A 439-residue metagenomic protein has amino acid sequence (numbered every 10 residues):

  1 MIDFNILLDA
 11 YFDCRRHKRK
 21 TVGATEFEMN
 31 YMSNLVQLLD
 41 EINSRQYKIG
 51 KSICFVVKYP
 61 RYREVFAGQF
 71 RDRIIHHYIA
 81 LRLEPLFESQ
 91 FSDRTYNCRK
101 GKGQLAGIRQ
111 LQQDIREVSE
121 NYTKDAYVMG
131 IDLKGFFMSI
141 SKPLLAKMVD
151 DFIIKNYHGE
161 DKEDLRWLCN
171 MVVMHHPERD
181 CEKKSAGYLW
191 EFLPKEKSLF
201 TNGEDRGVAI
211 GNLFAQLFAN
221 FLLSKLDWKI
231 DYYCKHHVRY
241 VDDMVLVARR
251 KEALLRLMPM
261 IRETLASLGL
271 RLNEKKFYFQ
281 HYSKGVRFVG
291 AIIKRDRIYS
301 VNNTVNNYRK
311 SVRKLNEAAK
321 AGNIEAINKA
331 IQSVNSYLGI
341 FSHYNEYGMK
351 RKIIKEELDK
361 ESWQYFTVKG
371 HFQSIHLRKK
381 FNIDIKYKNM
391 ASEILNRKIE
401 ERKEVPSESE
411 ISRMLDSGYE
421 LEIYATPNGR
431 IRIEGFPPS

Functional and structural regions predicted by a protein language model:
M1-V36, K379, I383-A391, L395: Non-catalytic, polymerase-adjacent accessory regions of viral genome-replication enzymes
H17-T25, G50-I74, Q90-K102, H176 (+1 more regions): Short, conserved non-catalytic motifs in the polymerase core
E28-K51: Amphipathic alpha-helical blocks
G50-S52, V238-D242, E274-K275, N428: Short Gly/Ser/Thr- and Asp/Glu-enriched loop/turn motifs at secondary-structure junctions
G68-Q69, H77, L189, P194-D205 (+4 more regions): Right-hand nucleic-acid polymerase module
A80-S141: Active-site-proximal segment of RNA-dependent polymerases
D114, E120-V241, L246-R262, Q280 (+2 more regions): Conserved polymerase palm-domain catalytic core
L421-A425, R430-G435: Short linear proline/tyrosine/threonine-rich motifs used for host-factor recruitment and membrane trafficking/assembly
